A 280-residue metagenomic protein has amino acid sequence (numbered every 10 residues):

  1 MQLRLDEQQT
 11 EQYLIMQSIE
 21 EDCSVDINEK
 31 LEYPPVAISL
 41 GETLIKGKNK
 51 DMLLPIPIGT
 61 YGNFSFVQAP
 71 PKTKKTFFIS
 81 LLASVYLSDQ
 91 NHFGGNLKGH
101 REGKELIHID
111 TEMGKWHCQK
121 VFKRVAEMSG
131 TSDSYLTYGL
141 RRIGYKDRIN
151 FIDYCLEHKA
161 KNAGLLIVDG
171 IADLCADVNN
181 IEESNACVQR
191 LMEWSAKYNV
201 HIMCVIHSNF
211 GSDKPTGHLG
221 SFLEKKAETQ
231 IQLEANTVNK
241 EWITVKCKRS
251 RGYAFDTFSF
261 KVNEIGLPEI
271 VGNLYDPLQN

Functional and structural regions predicted by a protein language model:
M1-I15: Interdomain "pre-motor" coupling segment immediately N-terminal to P-loop NTPase/helicase cores
Q12-V125: The Walker A/P-loop phosphate-binding site
G59, K98-E102, S129-T131, E157-A160 (+2 more regions): Conserved catalytic network of the ASCE P-loop NTPase/AAA+ motor domain
F66-Q68, K72, T76-F77, N185-P277: Phosphate-binding/switch region of NTP-binding enzymes
L81-L82, V121-R124, N180-E183, D213-S221: Short, glycine/charged-enriched secondary-structure capping and boundary segments
V85, D89, V125-M128, L174-D177 (+3 more regions): Conserved, well-folded catalytic cores of nucleic-acid-processing and energy-transducing macromolecular machines
N91-G94, H100-A186, V262-L267, L274-Q279: Conserved inter-motif catalytic segment of the P-loop NTP-binding fold
